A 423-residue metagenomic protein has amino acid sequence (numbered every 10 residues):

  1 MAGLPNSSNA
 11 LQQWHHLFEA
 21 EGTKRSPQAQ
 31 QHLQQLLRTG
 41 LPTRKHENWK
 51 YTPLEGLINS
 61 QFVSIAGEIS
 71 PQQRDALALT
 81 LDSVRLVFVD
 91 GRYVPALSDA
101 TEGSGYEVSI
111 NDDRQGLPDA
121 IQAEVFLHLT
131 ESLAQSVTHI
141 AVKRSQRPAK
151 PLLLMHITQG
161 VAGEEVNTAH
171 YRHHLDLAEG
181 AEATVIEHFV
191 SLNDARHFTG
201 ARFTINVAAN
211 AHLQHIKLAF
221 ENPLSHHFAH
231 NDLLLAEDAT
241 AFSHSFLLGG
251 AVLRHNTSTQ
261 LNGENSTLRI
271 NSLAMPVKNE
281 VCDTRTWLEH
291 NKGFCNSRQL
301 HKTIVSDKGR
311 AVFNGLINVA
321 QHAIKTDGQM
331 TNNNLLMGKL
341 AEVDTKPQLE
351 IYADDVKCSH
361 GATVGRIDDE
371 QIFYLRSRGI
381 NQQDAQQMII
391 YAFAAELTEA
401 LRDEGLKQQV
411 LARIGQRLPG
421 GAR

Functional and structural regions predicted by a protein language model:
M1-R202, A209-H212: Short, low-to-moderate order helix/coil transition modules at the start of elongated helical scaffolds
G40-K45, A394-D403: Short arginine-rich
G116-I380, L397, L401-R423: Conserved beta-strand/loop scaffold segments within soluble protein domains that form the structured core and edges
